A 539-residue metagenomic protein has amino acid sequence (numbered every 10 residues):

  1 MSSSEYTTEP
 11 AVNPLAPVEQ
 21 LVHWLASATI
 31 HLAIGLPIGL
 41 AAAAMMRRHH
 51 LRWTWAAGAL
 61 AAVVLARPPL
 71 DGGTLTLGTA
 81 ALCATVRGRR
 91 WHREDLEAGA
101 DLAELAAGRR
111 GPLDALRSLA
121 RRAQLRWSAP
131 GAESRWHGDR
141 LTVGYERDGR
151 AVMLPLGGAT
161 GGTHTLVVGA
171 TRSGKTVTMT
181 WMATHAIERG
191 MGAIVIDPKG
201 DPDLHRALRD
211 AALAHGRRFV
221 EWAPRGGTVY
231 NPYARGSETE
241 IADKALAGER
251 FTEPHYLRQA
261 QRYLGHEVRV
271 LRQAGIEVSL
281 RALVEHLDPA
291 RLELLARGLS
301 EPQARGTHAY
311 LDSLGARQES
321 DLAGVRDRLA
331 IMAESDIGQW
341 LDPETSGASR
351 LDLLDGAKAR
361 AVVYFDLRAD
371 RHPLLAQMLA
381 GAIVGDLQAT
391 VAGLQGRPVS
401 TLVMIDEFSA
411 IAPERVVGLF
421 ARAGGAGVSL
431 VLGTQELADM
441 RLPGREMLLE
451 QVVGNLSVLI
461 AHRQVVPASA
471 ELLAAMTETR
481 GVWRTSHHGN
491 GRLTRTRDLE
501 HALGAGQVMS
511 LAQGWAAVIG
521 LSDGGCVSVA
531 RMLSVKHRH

Functional and structural regions predicted by a protein language model:
M1-E5, V284-L287: Interfacial/capping segments of alpha-helical transmembrane domains
S2-T171, T178-M182, G491-R492, V518: Basic- and hydrophobic-enriched, low-structure N-terminal and domain-boundary segments that flank ATP-binding catalytic
P17-V18, V22-A26, L280-H286, R397 (+1 more regions): Short, surface-exposed recognition loops or helix-turn segments adjacent to catalytic cores
W55, L60, D366, V403-M404 (+1 more regions): Short, flexible active-site loops
G58-L60, V384, V431-L432: Transmembrane alpha-helical segments that form the functional core of multipass membrane systems
A80-S128, R140-G144, M153-A159, V167-G169 (+14 more regions): A broadly tuned "polar low-complexity/structure-edge" signature
E133-R135, Y145-D148, L156-G161, L166-S173 (+2 more regions): P-loop NTPase motor domains
A234, T239, F420-C526: Conserved ATP-driven motor cores of ASCE-family P-loop NTPases powering translocation/secretion/packaging/pilus
